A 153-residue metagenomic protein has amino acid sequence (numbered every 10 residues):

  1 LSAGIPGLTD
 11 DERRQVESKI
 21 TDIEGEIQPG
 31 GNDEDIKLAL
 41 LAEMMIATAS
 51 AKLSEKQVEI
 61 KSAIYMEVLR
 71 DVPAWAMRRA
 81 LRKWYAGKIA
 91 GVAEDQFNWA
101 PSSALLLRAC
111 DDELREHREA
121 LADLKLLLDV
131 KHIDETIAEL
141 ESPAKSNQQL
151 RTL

Functional and structural regions predicted by a protein language model:
L1-L153: Charged interaction scaffolds used for protein-protein
